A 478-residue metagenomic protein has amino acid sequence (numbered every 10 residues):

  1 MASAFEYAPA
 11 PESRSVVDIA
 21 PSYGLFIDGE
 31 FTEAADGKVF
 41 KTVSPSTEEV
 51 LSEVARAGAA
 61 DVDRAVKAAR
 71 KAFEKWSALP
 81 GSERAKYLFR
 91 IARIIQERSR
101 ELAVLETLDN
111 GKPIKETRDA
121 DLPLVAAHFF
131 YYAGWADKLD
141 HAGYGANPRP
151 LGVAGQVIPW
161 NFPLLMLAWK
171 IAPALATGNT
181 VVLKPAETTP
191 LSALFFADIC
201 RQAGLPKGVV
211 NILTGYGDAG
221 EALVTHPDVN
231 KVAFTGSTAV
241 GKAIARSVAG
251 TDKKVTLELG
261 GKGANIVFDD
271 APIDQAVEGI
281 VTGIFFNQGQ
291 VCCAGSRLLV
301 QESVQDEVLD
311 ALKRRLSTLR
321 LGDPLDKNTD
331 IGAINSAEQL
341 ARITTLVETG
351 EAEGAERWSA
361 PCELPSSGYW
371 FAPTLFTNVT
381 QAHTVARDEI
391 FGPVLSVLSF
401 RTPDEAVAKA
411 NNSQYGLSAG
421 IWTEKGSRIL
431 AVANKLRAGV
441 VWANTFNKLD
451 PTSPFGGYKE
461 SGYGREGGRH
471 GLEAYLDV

Functional and structural regions predicted by a protein language model:
M1-S46, Y132, Y475: Hydrophobic face of amphipathic alpha-helices that form TPR/SEL1-like repeat modules and related alpha-solenoid
T47-E53, V229, I266, R320 (+3 more regions): Conserved C-terminal structural/oligomerization subdomain of aldehyde/semialdehyde dehydrogenase
E48, P80, R84, E106 (+9 more regions): Residue-level signal for inorganic ion chemistry
E49-L139: Glycine-rich loop-to-alpha-helix module at the N-terminal edge of alpha/beta enzyme cores
V50-A57, A72-A78, Q156, N265-F268 (+5 more regions): Short, well-ordered beta-strand elements within core beta-sheets of diverse protein domains
F73, S77, A92-S99, A103 (+17 more regions): Structural signal for hydrophobic packing residues in well-ordered secondary-structure cores of soluble enzyme domains
K138-Q275, F400: Rossmann-like NAD(P) dinucleotide-binding subdomain of oxidoreductase/dehydrogenase enzymes
A239-T380, K409, A443: ALDH superfamily catalytic-core signature
